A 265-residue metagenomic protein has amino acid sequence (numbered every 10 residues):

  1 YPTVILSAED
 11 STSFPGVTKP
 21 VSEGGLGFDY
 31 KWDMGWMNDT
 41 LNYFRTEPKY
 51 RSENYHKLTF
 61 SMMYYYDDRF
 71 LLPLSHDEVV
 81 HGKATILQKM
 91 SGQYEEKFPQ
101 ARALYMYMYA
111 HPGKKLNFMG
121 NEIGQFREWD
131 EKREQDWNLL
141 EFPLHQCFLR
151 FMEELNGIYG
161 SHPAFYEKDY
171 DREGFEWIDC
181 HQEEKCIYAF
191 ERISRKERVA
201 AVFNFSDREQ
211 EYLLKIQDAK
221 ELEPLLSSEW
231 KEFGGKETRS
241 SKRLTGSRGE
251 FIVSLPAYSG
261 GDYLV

Functional and structural regions predicted by a protein language model:
Y1-K115, I123, D130, E167-D171 (+1 more regions): Alpha-amylase-like alpha-glycosidases and glucanotransferases acting on alpha-linked glucans and related
E96-F98, Y109-N117, N121-V265: Carbohydrate-interacting/catalytic domains
